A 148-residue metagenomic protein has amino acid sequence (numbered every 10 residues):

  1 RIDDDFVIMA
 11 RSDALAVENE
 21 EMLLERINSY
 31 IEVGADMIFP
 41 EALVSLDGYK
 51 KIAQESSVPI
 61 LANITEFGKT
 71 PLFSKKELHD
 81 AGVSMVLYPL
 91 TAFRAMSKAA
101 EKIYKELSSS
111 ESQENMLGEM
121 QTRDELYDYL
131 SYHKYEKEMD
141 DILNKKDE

Functional and structural regions predicted by a protein language model:
R1-Y88, R94, K98, K102-K105 (+1 more regions): Alpha/beta enzyme core
F93-E148: Extended, intrinsically disordered, low-complexity segments
